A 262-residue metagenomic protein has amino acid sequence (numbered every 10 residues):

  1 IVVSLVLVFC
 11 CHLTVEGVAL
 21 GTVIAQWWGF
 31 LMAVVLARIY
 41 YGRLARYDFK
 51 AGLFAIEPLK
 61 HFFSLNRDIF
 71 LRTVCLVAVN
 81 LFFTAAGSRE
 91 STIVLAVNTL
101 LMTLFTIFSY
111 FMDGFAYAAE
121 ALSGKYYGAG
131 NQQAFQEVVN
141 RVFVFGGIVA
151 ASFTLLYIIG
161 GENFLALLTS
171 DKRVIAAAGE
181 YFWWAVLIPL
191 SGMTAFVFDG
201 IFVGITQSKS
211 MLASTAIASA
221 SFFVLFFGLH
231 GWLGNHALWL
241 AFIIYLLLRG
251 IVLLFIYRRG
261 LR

Functional and structural regions predicted by a protein language model:
I1, T103-L104, W183, A216-L225: Small-residue-enriched core segments of transmembrane alpha-helices in multipass membrane transport and channel
I1, V77, L81, Y117-A118 (+3 more regions): Residues that mark transmembrane-helix kinks and helix-interface sites in multi-pass secondary transporters
V2-C10, V34, L81-A85, I107 (+4 more regions): Alpha-helical transmembrane segments of multipass membrane proteins
V6-L13, V74-I107, K125-Y126, N163-K172: Helix-terminus/linker motif at the lipid-water interface of multi-pass membrane proteins
V8-R67, S123-I188, G228-R262: Short alpha-helical transmembrane segments in multi-pass integral membrane proteins
V18-A19, L95, S208-L212, L238-W239: Alpha-helical transmembrane segments and their helix-entry boundary regions
M32-V35, A51-F82, I107, F111 (+4 more regions): Hydrophobic faces of transmembrane alpha-helices in multi-pass small-molecule transporters and flippases across diverse
V97-L155, I159, M193-T206, S210-S214: Small-residue-rich hydrophobic transmembrane alpha-helices
